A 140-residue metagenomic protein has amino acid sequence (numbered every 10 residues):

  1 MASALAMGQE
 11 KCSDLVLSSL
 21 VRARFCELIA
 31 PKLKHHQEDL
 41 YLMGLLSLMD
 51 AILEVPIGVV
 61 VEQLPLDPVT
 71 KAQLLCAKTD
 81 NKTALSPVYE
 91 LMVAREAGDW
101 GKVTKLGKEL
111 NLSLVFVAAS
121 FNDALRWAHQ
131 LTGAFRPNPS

Functional and structural regions predicted by a protein language model:
M1-S140: Conserved alpha-helical "signature site" that marks functionally important helical segments or helix/loop junctions
